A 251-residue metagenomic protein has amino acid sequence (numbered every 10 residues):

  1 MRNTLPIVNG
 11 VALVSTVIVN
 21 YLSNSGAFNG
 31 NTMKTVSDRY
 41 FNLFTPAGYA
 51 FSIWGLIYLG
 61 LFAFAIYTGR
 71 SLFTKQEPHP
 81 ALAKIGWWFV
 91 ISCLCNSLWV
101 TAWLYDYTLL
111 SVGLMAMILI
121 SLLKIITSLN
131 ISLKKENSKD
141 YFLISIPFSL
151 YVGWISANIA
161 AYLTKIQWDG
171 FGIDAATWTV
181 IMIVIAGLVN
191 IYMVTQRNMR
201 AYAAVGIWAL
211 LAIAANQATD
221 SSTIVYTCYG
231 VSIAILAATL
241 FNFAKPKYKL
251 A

Functional and structural regions predicted by a protein language model:
V11-I18, W88-V100, L114-I126, I144-Y162: Alpha-helical transmembrane segments of multi-pass integral membrane proteins
L13-G30: Alpha-helical transmembrane segments of multi-pass membrane proteins
D38-I53, Y141-F148, W168-I173, A218: Short aromatic-rich membrane-water interface segments that cap or initiate transmembrane helices in multi-pass membrane
T45-F51, G172-L188, T195-N198, A214-A237: Membrane-interface transmembrane-helix boundary segments in multi-pass integral membrane proteins
R70-T74, T127-K134, L240-A251: Membrane-interface capping segments at transmembrane-helix boundaries
E77-F89, N198-A203: Membrane-interfacial loop-to-transmembrane alpha-helix junctions, especially the N-terminal start
L98-G113, I166-I173, T195-R197, A218-T223: Membrane-interface helix caps and helix-loop-helix hairpins in membrane proteins
A201-I213: Central hydrophobic cores of alpha-helical transmembrane segments in multi-pass integral membrane proteins
